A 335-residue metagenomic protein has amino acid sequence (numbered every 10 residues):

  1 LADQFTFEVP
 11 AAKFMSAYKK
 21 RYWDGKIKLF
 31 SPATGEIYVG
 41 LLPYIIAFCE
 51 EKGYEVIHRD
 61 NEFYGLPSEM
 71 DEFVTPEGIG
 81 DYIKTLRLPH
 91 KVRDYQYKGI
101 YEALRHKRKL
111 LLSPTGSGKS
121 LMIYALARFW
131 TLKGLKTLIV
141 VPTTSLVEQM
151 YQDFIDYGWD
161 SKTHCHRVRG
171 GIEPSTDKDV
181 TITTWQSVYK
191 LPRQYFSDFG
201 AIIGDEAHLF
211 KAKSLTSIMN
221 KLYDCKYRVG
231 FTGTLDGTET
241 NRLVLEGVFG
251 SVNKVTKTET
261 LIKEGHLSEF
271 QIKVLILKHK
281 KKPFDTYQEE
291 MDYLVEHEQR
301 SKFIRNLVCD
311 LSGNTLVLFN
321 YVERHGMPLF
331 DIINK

Functional and structural regions predicted by a protein language model:
L1-F63: N-terminal accessory nucleic-acid engagement/regulatory domains that precede and modulate ATP-driven motor cores
K26-S31, R59-L112: Conserved pre-motif I regulatory segment
R105-W130: Walker A/P-loop
L135-T143, N314-Y321: Conserved RecA-like ASCE P-loop NTPase motor core of nucleic-acid helicases/translocases
T137, T144-G171: Conserved helix-turn-beta segment of the N-terminal RecA-like "Helicase ATP-binding" lobe in SF1/SF2 helicases
R169-A201, K211-N220: Conserved helix/coil segment N-terminal to the catalytic DExD/H
G200, H208-Q271: Post-DEXD/H (motif II) to motif III coupling segment of the RecA-like Helicase ATP-binding lobe
K282-N320, R324-I332: Conserved interdomain hinge at the start of the Helicase C-terminal
